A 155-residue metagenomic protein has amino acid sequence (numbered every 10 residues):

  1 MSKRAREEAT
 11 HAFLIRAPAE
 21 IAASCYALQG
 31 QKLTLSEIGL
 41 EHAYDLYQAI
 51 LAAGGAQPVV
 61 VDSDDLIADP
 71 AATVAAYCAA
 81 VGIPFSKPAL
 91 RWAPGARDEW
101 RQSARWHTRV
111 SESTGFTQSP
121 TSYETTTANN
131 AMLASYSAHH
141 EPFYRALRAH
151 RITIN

Functional and structural regions predicted by a protein language model:
M1-P88, A104-V110: PAPS-dependent sulfotransferase catalytic domain
P84-N155: PAPS-dependent sulfotransferases, especially Golgi type II membrane carbohydrate sulfotransferases
